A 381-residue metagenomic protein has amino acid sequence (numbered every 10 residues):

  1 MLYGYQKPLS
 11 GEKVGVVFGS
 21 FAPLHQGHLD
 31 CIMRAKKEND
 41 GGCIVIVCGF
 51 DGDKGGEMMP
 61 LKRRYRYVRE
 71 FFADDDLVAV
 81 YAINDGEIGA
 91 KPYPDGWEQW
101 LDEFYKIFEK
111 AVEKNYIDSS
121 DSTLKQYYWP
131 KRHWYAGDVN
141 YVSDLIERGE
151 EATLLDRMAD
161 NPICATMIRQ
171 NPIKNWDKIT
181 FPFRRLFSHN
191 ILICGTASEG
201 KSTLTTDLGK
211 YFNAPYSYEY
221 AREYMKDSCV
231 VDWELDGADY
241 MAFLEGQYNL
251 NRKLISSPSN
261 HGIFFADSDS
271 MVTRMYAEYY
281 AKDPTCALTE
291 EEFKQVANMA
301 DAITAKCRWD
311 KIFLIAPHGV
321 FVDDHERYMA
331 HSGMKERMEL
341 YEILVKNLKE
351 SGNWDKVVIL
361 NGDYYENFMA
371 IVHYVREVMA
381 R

Functional and structural regions predicted by a protein language model:
M1-H189: Nucleotidyltransferase catalytic core that binds NTPs
I193: Hydrophobic anchor at the beta1->P-loop junction of P-loop NTPases
A197: The conserved Walker
G200: Conserved glycine(s) of the Walker
L204, L208: Hydrophobic positions on the alpha1 helix immediately C-terminal to the Walker A/P-loop
K210-R252: Conserved substrate/cofactor phosphate-moiety recognition/catalytic segment in nucleotide-dependent phosphotransferases
A242-C307: Glycine-rich phosphate-binding loop used to anchor ATP phosphates in small-molecule kinases, encompassing both
Y280-S351, V358-L360: A glycine- and Lys/Arg-enriched "phosphate-lid" helix/loop adjacent to the NTP-binding pocket of small-molecule kinases
